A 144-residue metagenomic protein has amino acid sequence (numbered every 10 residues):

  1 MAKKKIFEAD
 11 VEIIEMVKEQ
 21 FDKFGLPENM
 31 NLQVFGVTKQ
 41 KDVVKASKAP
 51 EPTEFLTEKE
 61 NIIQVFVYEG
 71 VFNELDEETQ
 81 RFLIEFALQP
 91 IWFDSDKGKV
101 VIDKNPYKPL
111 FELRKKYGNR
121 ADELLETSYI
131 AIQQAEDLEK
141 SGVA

Functional and structural regions predicted by a protein language model:
M1-Q40: Short, charged/polar N-terminal "headpieces" of proteins
K3-F7, I63-V71: Short, charged low-complexity linear motifs
V11, E15, E77-E78, K108: Generic alpha-helical secondary structure signal
E12-K18, K45-P50, F72: Short amphipathic alpha-helical surface micro-motifs
F21, G25-M30, T38-Q64, D94-A144: Metalloprotease/metallohydrolase-associated module, dominated by Zn2+-dependent proteases
E69-I84: Short pre-active-site segment immediately N-terminal to the catalytic Zn-binding motif
R81-D94: Active-site recognition of the HExxH zinc-binding catalytic motif
